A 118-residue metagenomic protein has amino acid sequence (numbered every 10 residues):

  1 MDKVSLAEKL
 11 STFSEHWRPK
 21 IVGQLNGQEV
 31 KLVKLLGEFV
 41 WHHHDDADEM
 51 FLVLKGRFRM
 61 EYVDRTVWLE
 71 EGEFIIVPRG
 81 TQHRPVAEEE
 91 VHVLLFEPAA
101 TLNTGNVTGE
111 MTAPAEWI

Functional and structural regions predicted by a protein language model:
M1-K31, T108-I118: A short, N-terminal "cap"/entry segment at the start of jelly-roll beta-barrel domains of the cupin/DSBH fold
E15-H16, E29-D45: Conserved short histidine dyad/triad with adjacent acidic residue
N26, L54-K55, E70-E71, E89: A cytosolic small-molecule/anion-sensing beta-strand core signal
G27-E29, L36-E38, K55-R59, T66 (+1 more regions): Short, charged/polar surface micro-motifs in flexible loops or helix N-caps
K34-L36, H44-E61: Short, conserved beta-strand element in jelly-roll/cupin
V63-G80: Short acidic-glycine-tyrosine-enriched beta hairpin
R79-V107: Ligand-binding loop in jelly-roll beta-barrel domains
